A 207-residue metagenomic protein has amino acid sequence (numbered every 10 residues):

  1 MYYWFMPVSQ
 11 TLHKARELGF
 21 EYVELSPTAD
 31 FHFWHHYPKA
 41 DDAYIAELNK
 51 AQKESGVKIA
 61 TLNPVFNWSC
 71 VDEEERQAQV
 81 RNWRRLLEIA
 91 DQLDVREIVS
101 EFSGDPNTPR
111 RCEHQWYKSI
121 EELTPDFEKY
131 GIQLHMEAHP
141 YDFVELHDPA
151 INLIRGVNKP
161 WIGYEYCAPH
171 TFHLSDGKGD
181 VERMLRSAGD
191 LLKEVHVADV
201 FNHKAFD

Functional and structural regions predicted by a protein language model:
M1, V23-L25, I59-P64, I98-S100 (+3 more regions): Hydrophobic faces of well-ordered beta-strands that scaffold small-molecule active sites in alpha/beta enzyme cores
M1-L12, R16, P38-I45, Q79: N-terminal-biased segments
W4-F5, H32-K39, E73-E74, F143 (+2 more regions): Gly/Pro-rich active-site loop or hairpin
P7-T11, A43-L48, H147-I151, G179-R183: Alpha-helical scaffolding within the catalytic cores of extracellular/periplasmic polymer-degrading hydrolases
V8-A29, I89-E97: Catalytic domains of carbohydrate-active enzymes, especially glycoside hydrolases
Q10, A51-S55, W68-Y166, H173: Active-site acidic/histidine proton-transfer and metal-coordination neighborhood in alpha/beta enzyme cores
G19-Y22, G156-G163, S187-K193: Glycine-enriched alpha-helix->loop->beta-strand junction motifs that scaffold or abut catalytic
E24-Q52, C70, F102-T108: Glycine-rich, proline-tolerant flexible connector loops at the mouths of alpha/beta enzymes
